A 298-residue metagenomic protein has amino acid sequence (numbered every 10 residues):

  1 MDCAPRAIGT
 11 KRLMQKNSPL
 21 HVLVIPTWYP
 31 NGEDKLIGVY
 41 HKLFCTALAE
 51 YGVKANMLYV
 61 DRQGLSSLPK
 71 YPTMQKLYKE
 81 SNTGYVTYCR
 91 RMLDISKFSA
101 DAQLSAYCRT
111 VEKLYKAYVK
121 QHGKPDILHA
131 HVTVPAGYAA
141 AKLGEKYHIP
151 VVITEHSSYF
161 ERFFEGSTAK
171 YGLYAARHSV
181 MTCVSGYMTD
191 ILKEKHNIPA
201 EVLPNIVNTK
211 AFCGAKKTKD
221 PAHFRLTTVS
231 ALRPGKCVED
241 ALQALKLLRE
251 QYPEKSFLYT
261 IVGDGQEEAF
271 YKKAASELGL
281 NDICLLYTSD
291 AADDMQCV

Functional and structural regions predicted by a protein language model:
G9-K79: N-terminal subdomain of nucleotide-sugar transferases
L23, T182, T218-L247, T260: Conserved donor-binding/catalytic core segment of Leloir-type glycosyltransferases
P30-G32, I149-G166: A short, histidine- and acid-enriched strand-loop-helix "catalytic/donor-clamping" loop that lines the nucleotide-sugar
M57-H122, R225: A conserved catalytic-core segment of Leloir-type glycosyltransferases
V119, V238, L242-L285: A conserved nucleotide-sugar
F163, V207-A222: Acidic anion/phosphate-binding donor-loop and adjacent secondary structure in glycosyltransferase catalytic cores
Y187, I206: Carbohydrate-associated surface elements
Y287-A292: Conserved small/polar residues in nucleotide/adenosyl-binding loops
